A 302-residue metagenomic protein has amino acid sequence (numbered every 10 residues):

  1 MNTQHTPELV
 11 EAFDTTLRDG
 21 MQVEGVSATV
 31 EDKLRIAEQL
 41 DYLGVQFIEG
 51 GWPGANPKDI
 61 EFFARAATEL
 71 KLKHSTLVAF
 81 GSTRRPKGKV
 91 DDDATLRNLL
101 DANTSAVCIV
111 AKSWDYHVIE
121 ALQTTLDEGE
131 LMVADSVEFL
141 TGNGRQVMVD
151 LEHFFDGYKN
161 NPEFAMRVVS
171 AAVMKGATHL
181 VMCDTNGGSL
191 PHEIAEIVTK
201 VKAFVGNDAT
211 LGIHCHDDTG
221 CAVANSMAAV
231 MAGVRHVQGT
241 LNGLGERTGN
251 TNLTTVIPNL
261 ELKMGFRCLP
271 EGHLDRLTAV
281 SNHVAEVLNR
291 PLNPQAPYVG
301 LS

Functional and structural regions predicted by a protein language model:
N2-V10, D14-T16, M264-S302: A mid-to-C-terminal "edge-of-domain" accessory segment
V10-A12, D19-I48, A55, F63-L72 (+2 more regions): Alpha/beta enzyme core
D41-Q46, V234-G239, I257-G265: Short acidic (Asp/Glu) and glycine-rich catalytic loops that position anionic groups and cofactors
G51, F80, D150-E152, C183-T185 (+3 more regions): Structural motif
K73-F80: A glycine-rich helix N-cap at a beta->alpha junction
A203-A209, R235-Q238, G243, L253 (+1 more regions): Internal nucleotide-binding/catalytic subdomain
H214-L241: Small-aliphatic-rich amphipathic alpha-helix that forms the alpha element of a beta-alpha
N242-K263, P270, S302: Mobile "lid/hinge" segments at catalytic clefts and subdomain interfaces of large enzymes
